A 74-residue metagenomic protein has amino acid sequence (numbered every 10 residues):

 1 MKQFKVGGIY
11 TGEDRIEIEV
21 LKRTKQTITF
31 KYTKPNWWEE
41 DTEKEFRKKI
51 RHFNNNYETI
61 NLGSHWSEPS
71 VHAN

Functional and structural regions predicted by a protein language model:
M1-G12: Short coil-to-beta transition motif at edge beta-strands of beta-rich domains
Y10-R15, V71-N74: His-enriched metal-coordination microenvironments in redox/metal-binding proteins
I16-R23: Short beta-strand-centered aromatic/proline hotspots
I18, I28-F30, K48: Hydrophobic beta-strand residues in large extracellular and virion-surface proteins
T24-K25, N54: Residue-level signal for tight coil/turn positions that link beta-strands
K25-E39: Basic/aromatic-rich interaction segments and small domains that mediate binding to polyanionic partners
W37-N74: Intrinsically disordered, low-complexity, charged/polar segments
